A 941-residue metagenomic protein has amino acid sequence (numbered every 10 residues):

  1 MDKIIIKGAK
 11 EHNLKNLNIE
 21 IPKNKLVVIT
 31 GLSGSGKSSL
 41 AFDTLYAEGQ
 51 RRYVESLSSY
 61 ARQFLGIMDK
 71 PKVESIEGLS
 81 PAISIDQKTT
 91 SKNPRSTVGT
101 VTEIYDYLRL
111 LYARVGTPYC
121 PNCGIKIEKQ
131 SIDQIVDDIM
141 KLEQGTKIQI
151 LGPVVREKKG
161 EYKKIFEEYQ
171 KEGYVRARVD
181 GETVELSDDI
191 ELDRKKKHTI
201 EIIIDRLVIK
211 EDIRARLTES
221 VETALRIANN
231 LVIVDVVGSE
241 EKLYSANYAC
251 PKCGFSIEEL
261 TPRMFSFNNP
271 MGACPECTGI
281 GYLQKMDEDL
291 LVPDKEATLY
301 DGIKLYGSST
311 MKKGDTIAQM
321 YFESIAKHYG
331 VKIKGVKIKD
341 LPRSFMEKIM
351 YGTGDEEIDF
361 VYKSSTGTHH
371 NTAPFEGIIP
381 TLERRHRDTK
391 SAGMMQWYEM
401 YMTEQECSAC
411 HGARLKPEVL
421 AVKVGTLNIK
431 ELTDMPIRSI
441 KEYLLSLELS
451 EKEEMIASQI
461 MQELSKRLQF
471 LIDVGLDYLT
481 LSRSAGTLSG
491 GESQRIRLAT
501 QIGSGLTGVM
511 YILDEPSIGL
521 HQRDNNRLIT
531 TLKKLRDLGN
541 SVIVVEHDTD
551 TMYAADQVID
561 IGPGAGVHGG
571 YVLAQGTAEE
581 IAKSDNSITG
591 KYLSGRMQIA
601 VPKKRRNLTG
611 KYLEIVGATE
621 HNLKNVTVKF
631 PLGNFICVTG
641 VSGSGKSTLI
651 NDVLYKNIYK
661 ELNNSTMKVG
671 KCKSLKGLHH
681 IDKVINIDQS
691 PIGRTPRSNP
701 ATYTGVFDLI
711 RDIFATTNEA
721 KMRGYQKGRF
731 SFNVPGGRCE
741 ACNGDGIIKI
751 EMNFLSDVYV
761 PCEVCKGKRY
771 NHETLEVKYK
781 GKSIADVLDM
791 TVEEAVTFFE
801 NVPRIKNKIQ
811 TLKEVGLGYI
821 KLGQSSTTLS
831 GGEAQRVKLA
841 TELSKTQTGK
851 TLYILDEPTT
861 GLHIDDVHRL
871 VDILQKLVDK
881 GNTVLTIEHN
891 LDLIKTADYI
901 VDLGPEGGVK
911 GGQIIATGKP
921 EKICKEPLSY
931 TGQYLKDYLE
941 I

Functional and structural regions predicted by a protein language model:
M1-I941: Conserved phosphate-binding elements of NTP-dependent enzyme cores
